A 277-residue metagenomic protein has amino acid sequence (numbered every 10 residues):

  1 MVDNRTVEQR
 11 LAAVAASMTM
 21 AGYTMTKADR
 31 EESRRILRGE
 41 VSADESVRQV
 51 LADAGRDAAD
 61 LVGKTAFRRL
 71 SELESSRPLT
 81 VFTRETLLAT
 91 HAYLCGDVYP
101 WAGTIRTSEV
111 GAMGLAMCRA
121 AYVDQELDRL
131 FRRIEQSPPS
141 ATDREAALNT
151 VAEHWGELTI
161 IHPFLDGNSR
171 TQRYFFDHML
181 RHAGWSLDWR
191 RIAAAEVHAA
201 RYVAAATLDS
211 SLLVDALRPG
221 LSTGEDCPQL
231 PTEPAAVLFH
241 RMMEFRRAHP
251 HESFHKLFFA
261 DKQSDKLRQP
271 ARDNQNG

Functional and structural regions predicted by a protein language model:
M1-G277: FIC/Doc superfamily catalytic core
